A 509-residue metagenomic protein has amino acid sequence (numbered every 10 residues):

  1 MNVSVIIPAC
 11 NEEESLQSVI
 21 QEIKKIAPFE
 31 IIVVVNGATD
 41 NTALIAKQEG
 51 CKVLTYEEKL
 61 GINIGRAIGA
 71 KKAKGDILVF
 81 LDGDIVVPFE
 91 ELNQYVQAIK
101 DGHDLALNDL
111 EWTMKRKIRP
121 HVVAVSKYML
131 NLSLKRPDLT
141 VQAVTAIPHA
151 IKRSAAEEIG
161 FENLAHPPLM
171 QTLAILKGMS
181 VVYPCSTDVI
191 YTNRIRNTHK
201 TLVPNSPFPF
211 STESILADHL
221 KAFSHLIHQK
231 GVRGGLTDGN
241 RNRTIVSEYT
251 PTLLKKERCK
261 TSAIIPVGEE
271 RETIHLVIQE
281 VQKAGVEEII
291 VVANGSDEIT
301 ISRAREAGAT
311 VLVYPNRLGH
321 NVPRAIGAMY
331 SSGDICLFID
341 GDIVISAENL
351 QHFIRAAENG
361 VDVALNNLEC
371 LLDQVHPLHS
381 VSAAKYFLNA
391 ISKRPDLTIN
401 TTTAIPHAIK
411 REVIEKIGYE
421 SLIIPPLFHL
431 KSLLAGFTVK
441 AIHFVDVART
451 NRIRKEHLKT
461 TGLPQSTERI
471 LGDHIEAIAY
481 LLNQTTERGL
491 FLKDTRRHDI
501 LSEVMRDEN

Functional and structural regions predicted by a protein language model:
M1-E22, V232, L236-E280: N-proximal low-complexity "stem/linker" segments adjacent to membrane-targeting elements
V35-A43, A293-T300: A conserved acidic beta->alpha catalytic loop
Y56-A73, R317-S331: Glycine-rich, basic loop-to-helix element that forms the pyrophosphate-binding segment of sugar-nucleotide handling
K74-G75, V144-G160, S332-G333, K385 (+1 more regions): Conserved nucleotide-sugar donor-binding and metal-coordinating catalytic region shared by glycosyltransferases
L78, C336: Short aromatic/hydrophobic "clamp" motif used to bind/position activated sugar donors
E90-W112, E348-L372: Conserved donor-nucleotide/metal-binding helix-loop-beta segment in metal-dependent transferases, i.e., the alpha-helix
L105-M114, P120-Q142, V363-L372, H379-N400: Short, flexible, basic/aromatic active-site loop/helix in glycosyltransferases
L176-R258, L434-N509: C-terminal catalytic/acceptor-binding lobe
